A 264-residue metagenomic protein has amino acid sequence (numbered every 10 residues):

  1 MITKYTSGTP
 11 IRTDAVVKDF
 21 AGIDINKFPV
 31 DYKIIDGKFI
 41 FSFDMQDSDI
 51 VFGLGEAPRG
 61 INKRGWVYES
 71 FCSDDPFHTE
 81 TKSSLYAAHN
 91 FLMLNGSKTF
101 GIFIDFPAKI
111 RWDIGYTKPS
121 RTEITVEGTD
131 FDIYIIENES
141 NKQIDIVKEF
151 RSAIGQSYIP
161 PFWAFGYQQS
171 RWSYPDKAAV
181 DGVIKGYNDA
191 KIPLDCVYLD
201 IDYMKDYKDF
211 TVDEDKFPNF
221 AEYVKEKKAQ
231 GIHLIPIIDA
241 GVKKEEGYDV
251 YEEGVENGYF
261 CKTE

Functional and structural regions predicted by a protein language model:
M1-P161, R171-W172, K177, I184-D189: Catalytic and substrate-binding clefts that recognize carbohydrates or anionic sugar/phosphate headgroups
Y158-E264: Aromatic-lined carbohydrate-binding/catalytic grooves of carbohydrate-active enzymes
